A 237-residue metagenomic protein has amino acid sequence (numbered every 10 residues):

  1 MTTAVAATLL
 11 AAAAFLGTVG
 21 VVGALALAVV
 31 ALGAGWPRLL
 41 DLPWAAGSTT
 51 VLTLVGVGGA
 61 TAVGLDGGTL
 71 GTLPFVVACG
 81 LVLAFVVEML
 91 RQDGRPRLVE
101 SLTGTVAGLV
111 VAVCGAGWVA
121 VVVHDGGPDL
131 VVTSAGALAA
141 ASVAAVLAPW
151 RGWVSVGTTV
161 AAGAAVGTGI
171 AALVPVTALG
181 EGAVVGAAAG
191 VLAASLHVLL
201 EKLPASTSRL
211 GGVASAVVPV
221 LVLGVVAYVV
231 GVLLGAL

Functional and structural regions predicted by a protein language model:
M1-V30, P37, V218, V230-G231: N-terminal signal-anchor module of multipass membrane proteins
A4-V5, W150-L237: C-terminal transmembrane helix-loop-helix hairpin of multi-pass membrane proteins
A6-A7, G23-G35, V55-G59, C79-V86: Central hydrophobic cores of alpha-helical transmembrane segments in multi-pass inner-membrane proteins across all
L9-A13, G17, W36, G58 (+11 more regions): Alpha-helical membrane-inserting segments
A11-A28, G67-V82, V121-L138, L179-L192: Structural signature of hydrophobic alpha-helical transmembrane segments
V29-P43, L83-L98, A140-S155, S195-S208: C-terminal ends of transmembrane helices
P43-L54, T72-A78, P96-G108, W153-A164 (+1 more regions): Cytoplasmic-side transmembrane-helix entry/capping segments in multi-pass membrane proteins
Q92-G180: Internal active-site segments that recognize and position negatively charged phosphoryl groups and nucleotide moieties
